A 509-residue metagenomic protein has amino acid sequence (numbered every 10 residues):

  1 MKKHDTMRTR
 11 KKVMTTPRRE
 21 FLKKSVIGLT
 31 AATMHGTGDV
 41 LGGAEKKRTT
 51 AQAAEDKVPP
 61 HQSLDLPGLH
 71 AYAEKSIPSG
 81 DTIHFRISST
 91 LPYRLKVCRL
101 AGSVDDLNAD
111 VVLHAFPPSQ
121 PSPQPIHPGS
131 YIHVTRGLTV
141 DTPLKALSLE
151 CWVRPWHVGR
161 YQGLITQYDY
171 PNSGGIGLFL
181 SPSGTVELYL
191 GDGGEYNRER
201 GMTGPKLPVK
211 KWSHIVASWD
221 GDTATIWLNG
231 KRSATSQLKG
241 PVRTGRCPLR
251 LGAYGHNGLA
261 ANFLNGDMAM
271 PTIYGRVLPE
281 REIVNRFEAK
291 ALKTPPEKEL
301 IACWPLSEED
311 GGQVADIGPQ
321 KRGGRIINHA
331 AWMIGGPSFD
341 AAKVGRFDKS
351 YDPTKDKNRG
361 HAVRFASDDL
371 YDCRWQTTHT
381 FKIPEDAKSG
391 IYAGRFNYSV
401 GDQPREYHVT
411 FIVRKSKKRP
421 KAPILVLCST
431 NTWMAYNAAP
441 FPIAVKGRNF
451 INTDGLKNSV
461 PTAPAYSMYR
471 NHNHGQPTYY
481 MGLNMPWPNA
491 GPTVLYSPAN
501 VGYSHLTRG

Functional and structural regions predicted by a protein language model:
M1-E20, K24-A31, A44-E45: N-terminal secretory signal peptides
G36-H70: C-terminal segment of N-terminal export signals and the immediately downstream linker at the start of the mature
A53, P60-Q62, L144, C247 (+2 more regions): Low-complexity, Pro/Ser/Thr- and charge-rich linker/hinge segments at domain boundaries
Y72-I77: Short beta-strand segments of immunoglobulin-like
S79, H84, Y371-Y398: Ligand-binding face of N-terminal immunoglobulin V-set domains in extracellular IgSF glycoproteins
S79-H84, P92, G102-S338: Extracellular glycan-associated modules
L100, G336-L370, G401-G509: Aromatic-Pro/Gly-enriched surface loop or interdomain linker that acts as a lid/target-recognition segment
Q124-S130, H361, S367-H379: Aromatic sugar-binding surface patches on proteins that engage polysaccharides or sugar-phosphate polymers
